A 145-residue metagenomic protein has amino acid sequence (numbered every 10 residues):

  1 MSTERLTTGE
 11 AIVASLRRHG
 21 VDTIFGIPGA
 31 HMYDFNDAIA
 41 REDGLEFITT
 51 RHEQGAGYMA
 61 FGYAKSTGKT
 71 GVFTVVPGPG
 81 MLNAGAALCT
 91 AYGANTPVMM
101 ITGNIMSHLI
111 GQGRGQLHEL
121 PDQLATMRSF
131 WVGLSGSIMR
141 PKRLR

Functional and structural regions predicted by a protein language model:
S2-R145: N-terminal alpha/beta PP-like core and its mobile active-site loop of ThDP/TPP-dependent enzymes
